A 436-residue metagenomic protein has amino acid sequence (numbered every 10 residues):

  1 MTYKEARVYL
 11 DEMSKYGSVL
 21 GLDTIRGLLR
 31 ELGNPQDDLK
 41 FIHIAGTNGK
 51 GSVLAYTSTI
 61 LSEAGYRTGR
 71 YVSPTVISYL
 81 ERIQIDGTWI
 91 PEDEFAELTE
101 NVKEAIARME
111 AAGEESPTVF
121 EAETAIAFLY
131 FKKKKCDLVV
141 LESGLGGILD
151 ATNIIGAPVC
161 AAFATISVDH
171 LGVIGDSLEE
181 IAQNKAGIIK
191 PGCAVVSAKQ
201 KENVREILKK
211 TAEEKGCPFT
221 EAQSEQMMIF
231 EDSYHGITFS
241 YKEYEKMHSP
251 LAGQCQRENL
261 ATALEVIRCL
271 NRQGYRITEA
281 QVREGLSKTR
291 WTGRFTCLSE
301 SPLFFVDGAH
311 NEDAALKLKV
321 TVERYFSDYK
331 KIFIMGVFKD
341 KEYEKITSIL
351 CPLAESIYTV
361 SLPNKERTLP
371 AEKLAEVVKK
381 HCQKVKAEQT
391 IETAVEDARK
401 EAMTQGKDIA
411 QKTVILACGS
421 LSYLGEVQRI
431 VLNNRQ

Functional and structural regions predicted by a protein language model:
M1-G46, S52-Y66, R70-Y71, A107-E115: Short functional linear segments
L29, N34-D37, E63-G156: ATP-dependent carboxylate-amine ligase catalytic core
T57-S62, F131, L350, V378: Hydrophobic alpha-helical packing residues
V72, A198-K199, T211-D232, P250-Q254 (+6 more regions): Beta-strand->loop->alpha-helix junctions that form or flank phosphate-binding loops in nucleotide-handling enzymes
M109-A112, K134-E142, P158-K246, L260 (+1 more regions): Acidic, Mg2+-coordinating active-site environments of NTP-dependent enzymes
K133, L138-L141, L149-A162, I166-H170 (+2 more regions): Nucleotide phosphate-binding/pyrophosphate-handling subdomain across enzymes that bind or process nucleotide phosphates
K201-T220, L303-V306, E312, T347-T413: C-terminal helical cap/extension that packs against the catalytic core of soluble nucleotide-cofactor enzymes
S420-Q436: Glycine/aspartate-rich loop-and-adjacent alpha/beta segment that forms the canonical ThDP
